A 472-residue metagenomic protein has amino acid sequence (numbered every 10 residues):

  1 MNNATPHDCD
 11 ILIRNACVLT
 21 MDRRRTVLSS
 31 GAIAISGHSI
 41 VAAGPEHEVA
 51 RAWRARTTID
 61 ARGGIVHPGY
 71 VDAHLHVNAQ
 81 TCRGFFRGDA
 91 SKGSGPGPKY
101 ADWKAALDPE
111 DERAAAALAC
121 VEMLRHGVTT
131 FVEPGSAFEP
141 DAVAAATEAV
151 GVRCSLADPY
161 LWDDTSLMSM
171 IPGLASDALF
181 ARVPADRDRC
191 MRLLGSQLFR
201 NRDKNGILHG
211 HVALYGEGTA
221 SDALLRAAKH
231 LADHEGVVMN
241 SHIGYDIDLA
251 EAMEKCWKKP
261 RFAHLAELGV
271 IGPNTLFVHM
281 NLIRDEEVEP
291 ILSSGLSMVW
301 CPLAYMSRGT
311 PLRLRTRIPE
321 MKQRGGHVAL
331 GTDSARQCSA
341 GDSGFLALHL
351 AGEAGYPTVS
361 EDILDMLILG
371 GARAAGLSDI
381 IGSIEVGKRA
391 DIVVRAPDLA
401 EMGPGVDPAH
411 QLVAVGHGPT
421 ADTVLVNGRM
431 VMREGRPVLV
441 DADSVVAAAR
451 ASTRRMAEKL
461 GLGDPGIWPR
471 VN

Functional and structural regions predicted by a protein language model:
M1-G31, I35-G37, V41, A52 (+1 more regions): Active-site microenvironment of metallo-dependent hydrolases
H7-R14, A50-G95, A117, L124-R125: Replace "His-x-His-based motif
A16, I33, H38, G63 (+14 more regions): Divalent metal-coordination and catalytic microenvironments
T81-A114, D163-P184, I247-G272, S294-S297 (+2 more regions): Active-site gating loops and adjacent loop-to-helix segments of metal-dependent hydrolytic enzymes
G84-V152, D188-K204, R450-S452: Alpha-helical scaffold segments that flank or form the walls of functional sites
A145-M280, E286-V288: Metal-coordinating catalytic core of metallo-dependent amide/deamination hydrolases
E267-N274, T316-L399, V415-H417: His/Asp/Glu-enriched, well-ordered alpha-helical/loop segment that forms or immediately abuts the divalent-metal
S297-I318, G326, G331: A conserved active-site cap/scaffold subdomain adjacent to cofactor or substrate pockets
